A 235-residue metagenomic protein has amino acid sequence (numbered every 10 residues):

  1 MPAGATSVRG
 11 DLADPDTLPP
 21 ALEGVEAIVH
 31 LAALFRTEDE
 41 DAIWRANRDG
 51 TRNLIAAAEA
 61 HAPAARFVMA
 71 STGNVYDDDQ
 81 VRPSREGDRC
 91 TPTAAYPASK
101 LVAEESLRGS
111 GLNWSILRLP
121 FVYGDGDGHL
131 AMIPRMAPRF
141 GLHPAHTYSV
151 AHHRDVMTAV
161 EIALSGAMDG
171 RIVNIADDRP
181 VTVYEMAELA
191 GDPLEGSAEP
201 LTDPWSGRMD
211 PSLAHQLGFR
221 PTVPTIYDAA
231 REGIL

Functional and structural regions predicted by a protein language model:
R9-D49, V75: NAD(P)H-binding glycine-rich loop region in Rossmannoid oxidoreductase-like domains and their noncatalytic homologs
A13, A42-N53, C90, A94 (+2 more regions): Glycine-rich NAD(P)-binding loop of the Rossmann-fold in SDR/ketoreductase-type enzymes
R52-A95: Conserved Rossmann-fold NAD(P)-dependent oxidoreductase catalytic core, especially the SDR/UDP-sugar
D78, T91-S115: Active-site Tyr-X1-5-Lys
R108-H153: NAD(P)-dependent short-chain dehydrogenase/reductase
A159-S206, D210-P211: Mid/C-terminal beta-alpha module of Rossmann-like enzyme folds, strongest in SDR-family dehydrogenases/epimerases
L194-L235: C-terminal amphipathic/interface module of NAD(P)-dependent oxidoreductases and related NAD-binding regulators
